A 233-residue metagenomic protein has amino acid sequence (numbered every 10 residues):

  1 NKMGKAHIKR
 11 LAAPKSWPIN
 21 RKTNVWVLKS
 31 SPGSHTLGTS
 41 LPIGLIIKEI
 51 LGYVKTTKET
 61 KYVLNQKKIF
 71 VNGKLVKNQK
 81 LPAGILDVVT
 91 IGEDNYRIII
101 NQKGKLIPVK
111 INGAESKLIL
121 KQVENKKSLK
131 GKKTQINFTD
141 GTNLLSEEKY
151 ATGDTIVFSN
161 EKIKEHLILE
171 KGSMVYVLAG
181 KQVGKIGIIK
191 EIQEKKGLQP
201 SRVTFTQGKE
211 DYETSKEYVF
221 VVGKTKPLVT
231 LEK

Functional and structural regions predicted by a protein language model:
N1-K233: Ferredoxin-like alpha/beta domains used as RNA- or RNAP-binding modules
